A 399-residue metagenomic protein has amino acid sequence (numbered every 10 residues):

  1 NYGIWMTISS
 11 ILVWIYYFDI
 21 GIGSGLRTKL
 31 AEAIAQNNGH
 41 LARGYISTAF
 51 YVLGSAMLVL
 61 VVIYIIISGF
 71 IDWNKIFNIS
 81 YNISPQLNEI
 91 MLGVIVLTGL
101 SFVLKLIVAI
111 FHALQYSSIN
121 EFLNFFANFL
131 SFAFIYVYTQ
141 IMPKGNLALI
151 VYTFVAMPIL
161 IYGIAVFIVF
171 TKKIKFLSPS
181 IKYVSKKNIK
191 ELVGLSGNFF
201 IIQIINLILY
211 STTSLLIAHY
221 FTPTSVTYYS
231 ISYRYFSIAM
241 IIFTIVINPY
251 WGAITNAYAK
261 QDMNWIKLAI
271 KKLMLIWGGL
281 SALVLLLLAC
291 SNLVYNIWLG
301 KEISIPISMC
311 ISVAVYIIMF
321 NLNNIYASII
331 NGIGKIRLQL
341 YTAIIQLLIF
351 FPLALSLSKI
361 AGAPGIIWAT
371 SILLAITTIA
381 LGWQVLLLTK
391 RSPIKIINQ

Functional and structural regions predicted by a protein language model:
N1, K75-I79, T139-P143, F200 (+3 more regions): Helix-terminus/linker motif at the lipid-water interface of multi-pass membrane proteins
G3-D19, T48-Y51, G197-N198, T213-S214 (+2 more regions): Alpha-helical transmembrane segments of polytopic membrane transporters and translocases
D19-W73, P85-L92, M263-V284: Membrane-water interface segments that mark the loop-to-transmembrane alpha-helix transition
I20-Q36, K175, F236-K260, I329-G332: Helix-loop junctions and terminal segments of transmembrane helices in multi-pass membrane transport/translocation
F70-L92, P223, M263, A289-I318 (+1 more regions): Interfacial segments at transmembrane-helix termini and the short loops linking adjacent helices
I79-P85, N146-Y152, A165-Y210, A253 (+3 more regions): Interhelical loop/hinge segments that connect adjacent transmembrane helices in multipass membrane
T98-F126, V315-I345: Membrane-interface junctions at transmembrane-helix termini in multi-pass inner-membrane proteins
E121-K173, Q346, A363-L387: Hydrophobic alpha-helical transmembrane segments
